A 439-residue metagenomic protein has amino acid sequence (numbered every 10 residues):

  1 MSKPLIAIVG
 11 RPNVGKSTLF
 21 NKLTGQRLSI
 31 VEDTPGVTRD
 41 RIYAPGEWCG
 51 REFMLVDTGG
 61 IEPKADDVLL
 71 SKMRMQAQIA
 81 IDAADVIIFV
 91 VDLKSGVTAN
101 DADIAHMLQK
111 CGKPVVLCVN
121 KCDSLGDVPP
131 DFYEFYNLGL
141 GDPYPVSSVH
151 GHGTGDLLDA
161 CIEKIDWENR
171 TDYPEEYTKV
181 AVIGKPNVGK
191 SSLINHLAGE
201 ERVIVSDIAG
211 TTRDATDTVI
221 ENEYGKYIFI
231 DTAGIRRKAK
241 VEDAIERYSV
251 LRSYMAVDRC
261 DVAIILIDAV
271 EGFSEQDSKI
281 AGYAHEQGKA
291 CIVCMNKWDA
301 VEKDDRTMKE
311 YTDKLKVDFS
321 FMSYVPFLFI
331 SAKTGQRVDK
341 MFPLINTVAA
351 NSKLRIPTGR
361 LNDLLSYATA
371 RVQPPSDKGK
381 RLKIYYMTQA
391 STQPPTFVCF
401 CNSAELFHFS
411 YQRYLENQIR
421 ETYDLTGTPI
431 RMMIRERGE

Functional and structural regions predicted by a protein language model:
M1-D67, D166-V250, Y254-M255: Conserved G1/Walker A P-loop phosphate-binding module
P35-V37, G60-E62, K94-G96, K121-G126 (+9 more regions): Conserved nucleotide-binding/hydrolysis micro-motifs of P-loop NTPases
D57, N120, F135, S147 (+3 more regions): Active-site glycine-centered loops adjacent to acidic/histidine catalytic or metal-binding residues that shape
M75-D142, L251-Y324: Conserved C-terminal guanine-recognition region of P-loop GTPase G domains, centered on the G4
P114-V116, D123-D172, A300-I356: Canonical P-loop GTPase G-domain recognition
A181, F342-F407, R413: Long, well-ordered amphipathic alpha-helical subdomains in the mid-to-C-terminal portions of large enzyme subunits
L315, Y411-L425: Short, non-transmembrane amphipathic alpha-helical segments
D424-E439: A short amphipathic beta-strand at an alpha->beta junction
